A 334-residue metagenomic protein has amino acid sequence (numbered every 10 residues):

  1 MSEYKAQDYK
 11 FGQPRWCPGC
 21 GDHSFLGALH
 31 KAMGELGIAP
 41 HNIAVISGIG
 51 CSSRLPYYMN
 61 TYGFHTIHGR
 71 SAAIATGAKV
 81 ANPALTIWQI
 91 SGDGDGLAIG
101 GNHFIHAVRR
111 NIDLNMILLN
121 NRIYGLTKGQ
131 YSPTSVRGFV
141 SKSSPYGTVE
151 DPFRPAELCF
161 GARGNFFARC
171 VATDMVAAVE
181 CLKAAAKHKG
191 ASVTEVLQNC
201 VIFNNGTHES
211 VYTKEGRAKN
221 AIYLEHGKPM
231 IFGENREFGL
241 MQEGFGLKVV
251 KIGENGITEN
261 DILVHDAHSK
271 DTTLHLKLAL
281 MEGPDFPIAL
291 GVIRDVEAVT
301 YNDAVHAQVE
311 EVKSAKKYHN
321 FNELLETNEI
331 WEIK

Functional and structural regions predicted by a protein language model:
S2, F11-G12, I202-K334: Flexible, low-complexity linker and terminal segments
A6-I67: Active-site diphosphate/adenylate-binding microenvironment
G12, A39-I43, A81-I87, R109-N115 (+4 more regions): Short coil/turn connectors at secondary-structure junctions
G21-A28, P40, G69, A73 (+6 more regions): Conserved active-site and cofactor/substrate-binding residues in soluble primary-metabolism enzymes
K31, A177-A184, L274-A279: Glycine-rich, charged/polar anion/phosphate-binding loops that engage phosphate groups from diverse ligands
I49-G125: Thiamine diphosphate
I99-D113, L119, I123-S269: Glycine-rich ThDP/TPP pyrophosphate-binding loop and its adjacent helix/strand module within ThDP-dependent enzymes
